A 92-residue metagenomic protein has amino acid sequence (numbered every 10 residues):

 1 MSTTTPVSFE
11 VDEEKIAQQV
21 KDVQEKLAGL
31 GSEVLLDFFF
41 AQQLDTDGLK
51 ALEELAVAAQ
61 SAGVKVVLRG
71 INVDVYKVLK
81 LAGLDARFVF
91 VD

Functional and structural regions predicted by a protein language model:
S2-V11: Short amphipathic
E13-F88: Amphipathic alpha-helical interaction surfaces in cytosolic regulatory modules
V91-D92: Intrinsically disordered or low-complexity boundary/linker segments at protein termini and domain junctions
